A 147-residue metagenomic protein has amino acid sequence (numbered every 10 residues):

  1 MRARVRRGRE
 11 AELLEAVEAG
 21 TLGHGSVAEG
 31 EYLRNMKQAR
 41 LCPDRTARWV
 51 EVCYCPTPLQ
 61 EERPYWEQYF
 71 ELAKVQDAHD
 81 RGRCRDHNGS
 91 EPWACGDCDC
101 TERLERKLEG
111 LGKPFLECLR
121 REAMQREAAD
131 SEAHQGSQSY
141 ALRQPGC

Functional and structural regions predicted by a protein language model:
M1-A47, V52-W66, D86-C147: Short S/T/G/P-rich N-terminal loop/turn motif that feeds into the first structured element of a domain
E67-E71: Short, surface-exposed basic-aromatic patches at helix termini and helix-loop junctions that form
L72-N88: Conserved short beta-strand edge segments in small beta-sheet-based binding/regulatory domains
